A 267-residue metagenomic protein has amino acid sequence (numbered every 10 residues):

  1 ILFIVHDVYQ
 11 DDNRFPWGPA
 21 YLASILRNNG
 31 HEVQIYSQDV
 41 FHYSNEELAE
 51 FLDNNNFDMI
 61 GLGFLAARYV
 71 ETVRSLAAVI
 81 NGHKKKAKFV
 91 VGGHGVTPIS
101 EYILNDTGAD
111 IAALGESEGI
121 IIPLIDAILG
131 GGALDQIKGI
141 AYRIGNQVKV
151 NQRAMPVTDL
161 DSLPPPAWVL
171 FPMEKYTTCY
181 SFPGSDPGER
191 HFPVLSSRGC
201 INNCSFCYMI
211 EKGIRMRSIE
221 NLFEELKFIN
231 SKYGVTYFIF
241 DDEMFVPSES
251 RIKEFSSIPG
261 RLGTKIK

Functional and structural regions predicted by a protein language model:
I1-Q10: Nucleotide-activated donor-dependent transferases that construct or modify glycoconjugates
F3, L62, V91, L114 (+2 more regions): Conserved beta-strand positions
Y9-P19: Glycine- and acidic-residue-enriched helix-capping/strand-helix junction motifs
F15-P16, N45-E46, V70-R74, M216-I219 (+1 more regions): Conserved strand-to-helix beginnings and helix N-cap segments that scaffold or border functional pockets
P19-A23, V73-A78, I125, F192 (+3 more regions): Generic structural signal for well-ordered alpha-helices, preferentially at hydrophobic/aromatic core positions
L22-D159: Glycine-rich beta-alpha loop elements in corrinoid/cobalamin-binding modules across cobalamin-dependent enzymes
S162, A167-K267: Radical SAM [4Fe-4S] cluster-binding motif and immediate context
